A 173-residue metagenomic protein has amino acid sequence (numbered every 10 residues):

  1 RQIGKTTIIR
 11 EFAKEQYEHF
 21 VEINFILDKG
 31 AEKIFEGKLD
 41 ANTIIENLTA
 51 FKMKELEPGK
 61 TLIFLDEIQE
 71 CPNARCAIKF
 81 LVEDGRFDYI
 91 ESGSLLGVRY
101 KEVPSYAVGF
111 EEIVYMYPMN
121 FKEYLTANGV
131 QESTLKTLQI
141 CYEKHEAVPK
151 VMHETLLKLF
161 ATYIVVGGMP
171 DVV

Functional and structural regions predicted by a protein language model:
R1-V173: Phosphate-binding site recognition
